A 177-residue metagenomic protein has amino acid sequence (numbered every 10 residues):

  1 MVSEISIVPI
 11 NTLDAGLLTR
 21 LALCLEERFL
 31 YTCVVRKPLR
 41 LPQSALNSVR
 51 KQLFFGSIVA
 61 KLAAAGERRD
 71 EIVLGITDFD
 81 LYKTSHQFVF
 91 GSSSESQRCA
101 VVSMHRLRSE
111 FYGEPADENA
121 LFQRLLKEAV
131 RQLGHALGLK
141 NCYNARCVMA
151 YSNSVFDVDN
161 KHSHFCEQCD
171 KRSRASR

Functional and structural regions predicted by a protein language model:
M1-V2, R177: Short, low-complexity, intrinsically disordered N-terminal peptides in bacterial proteins
V2-E4, D70, S96, S163: A structure-centric signal for secondary-structure junctions around beta-strands
V2-L13: Fold-level signature of zinc-dependent metallopeptidase catalytic domains
S6, V73-G75, A100-V101, V148 (+1 more regions): Generic structural signal for residues positioned in beta-strands
N11-A129, K140: Metzincin-family zinc-dependent endopeptidase catalytic domain
Y112, A116-R177: The catalytic-center signature of Zn2+-dependent metalloproteases
